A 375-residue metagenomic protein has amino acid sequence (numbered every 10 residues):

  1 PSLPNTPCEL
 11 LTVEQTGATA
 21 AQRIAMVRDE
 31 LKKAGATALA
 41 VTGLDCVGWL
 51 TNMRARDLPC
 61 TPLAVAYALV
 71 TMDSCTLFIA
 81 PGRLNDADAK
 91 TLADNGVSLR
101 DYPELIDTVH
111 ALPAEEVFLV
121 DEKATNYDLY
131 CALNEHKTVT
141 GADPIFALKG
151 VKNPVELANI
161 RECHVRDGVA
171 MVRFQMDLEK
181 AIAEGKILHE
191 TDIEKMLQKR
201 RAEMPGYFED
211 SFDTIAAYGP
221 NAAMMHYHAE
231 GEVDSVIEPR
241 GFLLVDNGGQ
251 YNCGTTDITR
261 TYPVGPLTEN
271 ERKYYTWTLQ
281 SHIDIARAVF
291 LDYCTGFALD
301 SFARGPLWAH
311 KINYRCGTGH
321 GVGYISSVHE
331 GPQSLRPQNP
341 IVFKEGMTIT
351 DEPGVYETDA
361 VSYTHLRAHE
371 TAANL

Functional and structural regions predicted by a protein language model:
P1-V65, V70-F78, R100-E209, G219-N221 (+4 more regions): Flexible, acidic/His-enriched mid-domain "rim/lid" segments that flank
L50-A55, A80-P81, D88-T91, Y130-A132 (+5 more regions): Short acidic, glycine/serine/threonine-rich loops at helix termini
D121, D246, T350-E352: Residue-level recognition of conserved beta-strand edge/terminus positions
T125, G248-C253, G354-D359: Short, charged beta-turn/beta-strand-edge "cap" motif at the junction between a beta-strand and an adjacent loop
Q198, A217-E238, W308, S327-F343 (+1 more regions): Flexible, glycine/threonine-enriched loop-and-boundary segments that flank and lead into catalytic domains of large
E209-G219, T318-G323: Long, charged, glycine-rich C-terminal linkers/tails
T364-T371: Conserved small/polar residues in nucleotide/adenosyl-binding loops
